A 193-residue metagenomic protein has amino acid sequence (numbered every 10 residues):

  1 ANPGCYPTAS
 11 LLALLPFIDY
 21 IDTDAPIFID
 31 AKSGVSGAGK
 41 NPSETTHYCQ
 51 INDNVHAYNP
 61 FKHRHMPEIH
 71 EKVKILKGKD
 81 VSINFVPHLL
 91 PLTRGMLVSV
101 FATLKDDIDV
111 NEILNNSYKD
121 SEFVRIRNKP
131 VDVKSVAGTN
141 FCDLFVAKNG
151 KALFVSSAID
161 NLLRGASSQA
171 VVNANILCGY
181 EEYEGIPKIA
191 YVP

Functional and structural regions predicted by a protein language model:
A1: Rossmann-fold NAD(P)-binding glycine/threonine-rich loop
G4-I21, I29: Alpha-helical support elements that line or immediately flank enzyme active sites and cofactor-binding pockets
C5-L12, P60-E68, T139, G165 (+1 more regions): Conserved active-site and cofactor/substrate-binding residues in soluble primary-metabolism enzymes
Y6, S36-N41, S167, E181: Gly/Ser/Thr-rich beta-alpha loop segments that engage phosphate groups in nucleotides
L11-I18, M66-H70, N111, N115 (+1 more regions): Predominant activation on well-ordered alpha-helical scaffold segments within soluble catalytic domains
I18-F28, C178-P187: Phosphate-handling active-site elements
A25-P26, D30-A31, V35-I159: C-terminal substrate-binding/catalytic lobe of Rossmann-fold NAD(P)-dependent oxidoreductases
D143-P193: NAD(P)-dependent Rossmann-like dehydrogenase/reductase catalytic/cofactor-binding core
